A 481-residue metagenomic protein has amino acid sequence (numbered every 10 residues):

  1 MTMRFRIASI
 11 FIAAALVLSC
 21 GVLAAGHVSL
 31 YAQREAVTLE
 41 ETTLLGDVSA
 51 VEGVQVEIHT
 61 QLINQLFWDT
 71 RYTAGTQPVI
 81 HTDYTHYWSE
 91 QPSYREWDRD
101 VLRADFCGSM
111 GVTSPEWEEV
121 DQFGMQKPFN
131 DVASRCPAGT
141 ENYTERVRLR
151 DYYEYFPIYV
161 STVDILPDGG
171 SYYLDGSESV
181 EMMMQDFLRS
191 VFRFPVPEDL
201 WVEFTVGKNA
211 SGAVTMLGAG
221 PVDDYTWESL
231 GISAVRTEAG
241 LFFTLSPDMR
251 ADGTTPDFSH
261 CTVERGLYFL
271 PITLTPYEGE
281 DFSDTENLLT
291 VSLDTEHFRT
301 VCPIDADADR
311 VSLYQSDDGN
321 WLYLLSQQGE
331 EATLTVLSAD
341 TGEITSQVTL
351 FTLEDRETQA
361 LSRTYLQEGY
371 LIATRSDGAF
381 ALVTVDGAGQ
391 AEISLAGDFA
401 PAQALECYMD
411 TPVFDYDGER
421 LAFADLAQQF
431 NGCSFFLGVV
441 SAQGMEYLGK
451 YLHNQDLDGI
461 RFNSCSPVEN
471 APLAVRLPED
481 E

Functional and structural regions predicted by a protein language model:
M1, R310, Q315-W321, Q327-E354 (+1 more regions): Polyanion-binding and phosphate-handling cores
M1-V206, H453-E481: Sequence/structural signature of beta-propeller modules and their immediately flanking N-terminal secretory/stalk
L45-L66, V163-L166, Y172-M183, T215-F242 (+6 more regions): Structural signature of eukaryotic scaffold interfaces centered on beta-propeller domains
D98-W321: Long, acidic/polar, low-complexity amphipathic helices and coiled-coil-like
R236-E238, T244-D252, T262, L325-E330 (+3 more regions): Short, flexible beta-strand-to-coil junctions
G266-T275, V291, T333-D340, F435-V439: Beta-propeller blade-edge and WD-like acidic-aromatic loop motif
T295-A308, L324-G329, Q428-C433, L437 (+1 more regions): Soluble extracytoplasmic regions of secretory-pathway and membrane proteins
V336-E481: Hydrophilic extracytoplasmic domains
